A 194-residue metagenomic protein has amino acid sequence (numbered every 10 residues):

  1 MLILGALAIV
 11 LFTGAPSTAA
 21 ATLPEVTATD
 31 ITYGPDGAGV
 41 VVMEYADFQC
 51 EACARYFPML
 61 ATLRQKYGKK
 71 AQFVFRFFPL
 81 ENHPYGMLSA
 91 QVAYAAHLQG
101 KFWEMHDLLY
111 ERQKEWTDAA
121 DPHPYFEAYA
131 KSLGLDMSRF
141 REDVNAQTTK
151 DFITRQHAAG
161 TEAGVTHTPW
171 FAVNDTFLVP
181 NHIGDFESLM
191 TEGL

Functional and structural regions predicted by a protein language model:
M1-A8, Y45-D47, T62, A128-L194: C-terminal cap of thioredoxin/glutaredoxin-like
M1-L23: N-terminal targeting signals for export/organelle localization
A21, V26-A28, E111, V173: Residue-level signal for pocket-adjacent positions within structured domains
L23-V40, Q65: A short beta-strand-turn-helix
P24-E25, R55, F152: Short secondary-structure boundary/capping elements
V26-I31, M59-L60, H157-A159: A generic local structural motif
A38, M43-K131, T161-T166, T191-G193: Structural alpha/beta surface segment adjacent to cysteine/selenocysteine redox centers across thiol/disulfide enzymes
